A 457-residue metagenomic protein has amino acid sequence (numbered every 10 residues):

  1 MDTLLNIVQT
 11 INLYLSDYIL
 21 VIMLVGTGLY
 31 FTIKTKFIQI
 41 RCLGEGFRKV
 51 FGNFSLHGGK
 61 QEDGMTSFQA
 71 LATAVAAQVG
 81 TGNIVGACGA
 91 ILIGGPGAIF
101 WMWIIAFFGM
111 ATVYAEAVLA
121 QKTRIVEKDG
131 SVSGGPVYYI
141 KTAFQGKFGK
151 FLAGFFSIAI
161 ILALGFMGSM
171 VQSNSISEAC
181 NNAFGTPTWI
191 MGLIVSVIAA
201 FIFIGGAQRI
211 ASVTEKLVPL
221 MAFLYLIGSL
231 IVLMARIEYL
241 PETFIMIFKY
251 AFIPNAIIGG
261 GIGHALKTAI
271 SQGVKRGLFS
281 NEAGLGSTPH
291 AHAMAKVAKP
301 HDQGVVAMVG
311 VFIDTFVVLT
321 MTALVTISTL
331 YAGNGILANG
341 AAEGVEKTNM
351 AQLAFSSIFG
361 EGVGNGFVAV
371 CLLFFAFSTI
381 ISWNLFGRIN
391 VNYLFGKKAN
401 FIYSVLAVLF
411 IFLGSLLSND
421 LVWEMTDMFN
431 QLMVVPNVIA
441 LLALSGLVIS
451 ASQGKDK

Functional and structural regions predicted by a protein language model:
M1-T81, I91-A98, G109, F412 (+2 more regions): N-terminal alpha-helical transmembrane segments of multi-pass membrane transport and channel/translocase proteins
T3-L4, K34-Q39, G82-A87, P96 (+6 more regions): Transmembrane helix-loop junctions in multi-pass membrane proteins
M23-Y30, T35-F47, F156, S173-C180 (+3 more regions): Membrane-interface loop-to-helix entry segments
T27, F31-T32, I105-G130, V137 (+4 more regions): Helix-loop-helix module between adjacent transmembrane segments
F37-M65, G89, G95-P96, A111-F148 (+4 more regions): Flexible loop linkers connecting adjacent transmembrane helices in multi-pass alpha-helical membrane transporters
G58-I93, L119-K122, K128-V137, K141-A143 (+2 more regions): Alpha-helical membrane segments and immediately flanking helix-loop junctions that form or couple to the substrate/ion
F108-E116, L193-A207, V218-E238, S271 (+3 more regions): Selective recognition of specific alpha-helical transmembrane segments in multi-pass small-molecule
E116-K128, L230-M246, P254-H264, M294-V297 (+3 more regions): Extracellular/periplasmic helix-exit of transmembrane alpha-helices
